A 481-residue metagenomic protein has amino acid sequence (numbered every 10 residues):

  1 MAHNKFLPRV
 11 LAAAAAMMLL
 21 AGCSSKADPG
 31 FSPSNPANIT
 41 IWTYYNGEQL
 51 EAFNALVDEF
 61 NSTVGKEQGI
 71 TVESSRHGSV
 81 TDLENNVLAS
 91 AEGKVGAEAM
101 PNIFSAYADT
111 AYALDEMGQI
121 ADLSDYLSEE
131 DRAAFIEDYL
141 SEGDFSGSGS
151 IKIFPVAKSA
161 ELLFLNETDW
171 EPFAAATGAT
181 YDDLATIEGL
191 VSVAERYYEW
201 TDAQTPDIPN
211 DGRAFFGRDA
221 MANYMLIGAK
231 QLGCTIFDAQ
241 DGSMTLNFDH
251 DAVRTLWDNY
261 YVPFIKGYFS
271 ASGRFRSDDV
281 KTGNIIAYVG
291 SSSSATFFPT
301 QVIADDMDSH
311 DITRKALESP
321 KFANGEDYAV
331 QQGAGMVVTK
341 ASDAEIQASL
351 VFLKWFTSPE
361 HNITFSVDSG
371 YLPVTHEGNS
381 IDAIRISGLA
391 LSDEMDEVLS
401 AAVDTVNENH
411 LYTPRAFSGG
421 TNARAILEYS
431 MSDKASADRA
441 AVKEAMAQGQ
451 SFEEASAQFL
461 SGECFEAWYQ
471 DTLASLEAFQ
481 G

Functional and structural regions predicted by a protein language model:
S34-G47, G69-R76, N102-I103, K152: Short, well-ordered beta-strand elements
G65-D138, P172-F173, I286-A287, D305-D308: Extracytoplasmic "Venus flytrap"/periplasmic binding protein-like
E92, K266, A304-G378: Extracytoplasmic/periplasmic substrate-recognition and gating elements
A106-L162, P206-I208, A229, D311-P320: Hinge/lid segment of periplasmic solute-binding proteins
S124-F135, A179-D183, I208-P209, A214-F216 (+4 more regions): Short, solvent-exposed loop/beta-turn-alpha elements that line the ligand-binding surface or hinge of extracytoplasmic
S146-E161, E188-T245: Extracytoplasmic/periplasmic solute-binding protein
V191-Y198, A239-G273, K315, S319: Glycine-centered hinge/linker elements that transmit conformational signals in sensory and ligand-binding systems
V403-G481: Conserved C-terminal helix/tail region of periplasmic/extracytoplasmic solute-binding proteins
